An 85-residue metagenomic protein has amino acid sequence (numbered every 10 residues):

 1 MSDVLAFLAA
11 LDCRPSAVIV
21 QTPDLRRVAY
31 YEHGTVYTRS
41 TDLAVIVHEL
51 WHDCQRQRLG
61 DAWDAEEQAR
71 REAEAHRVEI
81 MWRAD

Functional and structural regions predicted by a protein language model:
M1, S40-A44, A65-E72: Solvent-exposed, acidic/flexible segments
M1-S40, A84: Auxiliary, metal-adjacent structural segments of Zn-dependent hydrolase domains
L11-P15, A65-D85: Post-HExxH zinc-binding segment in Zn-dependent metallohydrolases
V28-A29, C54, A73: Small/flexible residues
A44-Q57: Active-site recognition of the HExxH zinc-binding catalytic motif
Q55-E66: Substrate-binding clefts and substrate-entry loops adjacent to catalytic sites of polymer-processing enzymes acting on
